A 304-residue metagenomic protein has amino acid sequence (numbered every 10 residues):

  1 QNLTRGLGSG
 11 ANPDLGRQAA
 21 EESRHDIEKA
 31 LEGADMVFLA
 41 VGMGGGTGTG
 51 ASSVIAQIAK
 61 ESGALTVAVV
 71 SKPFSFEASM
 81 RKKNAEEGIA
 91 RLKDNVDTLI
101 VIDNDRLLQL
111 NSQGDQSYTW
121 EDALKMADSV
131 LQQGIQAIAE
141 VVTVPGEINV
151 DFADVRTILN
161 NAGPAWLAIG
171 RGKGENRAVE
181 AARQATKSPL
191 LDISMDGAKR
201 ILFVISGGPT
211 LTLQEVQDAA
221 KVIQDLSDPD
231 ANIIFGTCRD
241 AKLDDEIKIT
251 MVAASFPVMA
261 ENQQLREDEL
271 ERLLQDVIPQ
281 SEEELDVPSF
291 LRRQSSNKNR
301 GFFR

Functional and structural regions predicted by a protein language model:
Q1-R304: Tubulin/FtsZ superfamily GTPase core signature
